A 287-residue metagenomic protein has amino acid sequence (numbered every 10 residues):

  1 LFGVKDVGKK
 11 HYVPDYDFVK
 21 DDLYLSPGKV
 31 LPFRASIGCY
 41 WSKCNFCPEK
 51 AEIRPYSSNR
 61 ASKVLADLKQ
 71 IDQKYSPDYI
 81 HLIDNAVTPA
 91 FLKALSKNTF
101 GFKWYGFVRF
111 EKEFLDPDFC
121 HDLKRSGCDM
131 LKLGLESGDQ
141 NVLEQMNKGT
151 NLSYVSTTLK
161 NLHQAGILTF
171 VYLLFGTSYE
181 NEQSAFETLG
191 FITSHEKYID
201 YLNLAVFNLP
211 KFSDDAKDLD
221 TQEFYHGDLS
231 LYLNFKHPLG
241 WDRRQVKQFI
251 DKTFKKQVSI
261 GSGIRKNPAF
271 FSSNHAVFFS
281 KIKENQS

Functional and structural regions predicted by a protein language model:
L1-L65: Acidic, low-complexity intrinsically disordered segments
Y16-L25, R34, L68-K69, L82 (+2 more regions): N-terminal/domain-start segments enriched in small and hydrophobic, helix-friendly residues, covering either
K43-P48, Q73-S76, K103-W104, G166-V171 (+1 more regions): Short acidic (Asp/Glu) and glycine-rich catalytic loops that position anionic groups and cofactors
I53-R54, E113, T177-S178: Short strand->helix junction
Y56-N59, E144-N147, N181-Q183: Short, solvent-exposed loop/turn segments at secondary-structure boundaries
A61, L65-T169, F175, Y198: Conserved SAM/AdoMet-binding glycine-rich loop
I83-P89, G176, L204-D214: Short, solvent-exposed turn/loop segments enriched in Gly/Ser/Thr/Pro and often Arg
Q183-S287: C-terminal accessory regions of radical SAM enzymes
